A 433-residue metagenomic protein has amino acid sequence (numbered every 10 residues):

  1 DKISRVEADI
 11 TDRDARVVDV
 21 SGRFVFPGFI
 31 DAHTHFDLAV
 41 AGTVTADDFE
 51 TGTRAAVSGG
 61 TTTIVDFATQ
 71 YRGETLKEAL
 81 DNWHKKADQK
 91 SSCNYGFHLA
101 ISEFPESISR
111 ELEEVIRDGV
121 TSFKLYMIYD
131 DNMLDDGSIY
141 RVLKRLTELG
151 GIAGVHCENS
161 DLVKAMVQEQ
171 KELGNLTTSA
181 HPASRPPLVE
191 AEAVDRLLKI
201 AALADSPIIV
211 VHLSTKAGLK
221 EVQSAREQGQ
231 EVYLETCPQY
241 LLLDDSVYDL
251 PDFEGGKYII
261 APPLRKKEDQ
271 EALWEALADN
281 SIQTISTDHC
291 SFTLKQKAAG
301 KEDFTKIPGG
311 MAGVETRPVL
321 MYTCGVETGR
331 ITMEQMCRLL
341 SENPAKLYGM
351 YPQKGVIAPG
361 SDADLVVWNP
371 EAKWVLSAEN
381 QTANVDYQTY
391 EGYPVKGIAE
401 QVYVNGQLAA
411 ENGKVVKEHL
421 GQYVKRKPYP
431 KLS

Functional and structural regions predicted by a protein language model:
D1, G22, H33, A56 (+13 more regions): Divalent metal-coordination and catalytic microenvironments
D1-P27: Histidine-rich, glycine-flanked metal-binding segment
R23, G42-G96, S102-T121, S138-E148 (+2 more regions): Alpha-helical scaffold segments that flank or form the walls of functional sites
G28-A41, A153-E158, T287: Histidine-centered catalytic micro-motifs
D31-T34, T61-D66, S92, K171-P182: Gly-rich Lys/Arg/Thr-decorated short loops/hinges at beta-loop-alpha junctions or inter-strand turns that position
S107-I285: Histidine/acidic residue-rich metal-binding segments in metalloenzymes
T178-P207, K257-Y258, Q283-I285, S291-A372: His/Asp/Glu-enriched, well-ordered alpha-helical/loop segment that forms or immediately abuts the divalent-metal
A299-D303, P359-K425: C-terminal cap of metal-dependent C-N hydrolases
